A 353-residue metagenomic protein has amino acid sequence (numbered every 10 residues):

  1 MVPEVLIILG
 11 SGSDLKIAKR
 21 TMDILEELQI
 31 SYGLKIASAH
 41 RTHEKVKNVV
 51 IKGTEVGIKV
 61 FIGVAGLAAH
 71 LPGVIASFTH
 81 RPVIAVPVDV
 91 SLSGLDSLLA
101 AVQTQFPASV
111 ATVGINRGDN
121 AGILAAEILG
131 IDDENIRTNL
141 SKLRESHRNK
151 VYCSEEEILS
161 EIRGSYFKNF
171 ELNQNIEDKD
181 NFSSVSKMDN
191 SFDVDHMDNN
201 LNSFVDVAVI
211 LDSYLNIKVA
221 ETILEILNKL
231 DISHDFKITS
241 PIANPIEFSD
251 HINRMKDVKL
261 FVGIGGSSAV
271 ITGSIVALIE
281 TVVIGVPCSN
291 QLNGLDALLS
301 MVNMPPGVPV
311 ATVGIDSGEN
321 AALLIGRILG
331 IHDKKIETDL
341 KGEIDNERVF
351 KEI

Functional and structural regions predicted by a protein language model:
V2-E4, L28-S31, V56-K59, T79-P82 (+6 more regions): Short coil/turn connectors at secondary-structure junctions
V2-R41, D198-P241: Glycine-rich phosphate/diphosphate-binding loop of Rossmann-like nucleotide-binding domains
P3, L9-D14, R20, G94-F204 (+2 more regions): C-terminal binding/interaction regions
L9, I36, A65, V86-D89 (+5 more regions): Short beta->alpha connector loops at strand-helix junctions that form conserved, small/polar/Pro-enriched
D14-K19, H43-K45, A65-V74, L92-L95 (+6 more regions): Short glycine/serine/threonine-rich phosphate/pyrophosphate-binding segments that cradle anionic phosphate groups
T21-E27, V50-I51, S77-H80, E127-I128 (+5 more regions): Short, solvent-exposed amphipathic alpha-helical segments in soluble enzyme and RNA/protein-processing domains
E44, N48-P87, S249-P287: Glycine-rich phosphate-binding loop
L67, F78-F106, L278-P306: Glycine/small-residue-rich loop that forms an oxyanion/phosphate-binding "nest" at active or ligand-binding sites
